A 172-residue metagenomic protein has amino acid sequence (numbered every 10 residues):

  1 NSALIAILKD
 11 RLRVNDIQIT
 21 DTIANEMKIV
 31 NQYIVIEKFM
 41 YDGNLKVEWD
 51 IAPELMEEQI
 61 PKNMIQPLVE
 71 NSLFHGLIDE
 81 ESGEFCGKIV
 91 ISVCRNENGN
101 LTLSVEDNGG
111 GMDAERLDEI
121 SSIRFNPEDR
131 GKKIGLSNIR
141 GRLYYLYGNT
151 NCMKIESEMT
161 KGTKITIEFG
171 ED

Functional and structural regions predicted by a protein language model:
N1-E156, K164, E168: Two-component histidine phosphotransfer core
G170-D172: Two-component histidine kinase transmitter core
